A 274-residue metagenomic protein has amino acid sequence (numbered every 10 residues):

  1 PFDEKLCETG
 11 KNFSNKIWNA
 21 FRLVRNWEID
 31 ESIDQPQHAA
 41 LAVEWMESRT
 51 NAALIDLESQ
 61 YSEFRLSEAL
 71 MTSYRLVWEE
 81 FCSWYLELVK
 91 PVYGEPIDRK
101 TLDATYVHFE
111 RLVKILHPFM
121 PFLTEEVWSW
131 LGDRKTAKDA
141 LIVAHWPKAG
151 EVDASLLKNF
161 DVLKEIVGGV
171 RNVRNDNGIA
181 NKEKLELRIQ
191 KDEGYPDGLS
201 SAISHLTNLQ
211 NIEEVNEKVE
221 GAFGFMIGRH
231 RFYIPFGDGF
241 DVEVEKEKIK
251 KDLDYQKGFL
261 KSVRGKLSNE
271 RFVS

Functional and structural regions predicted by a protein language model:
K5-S274: Feature 926 captures the class I aminoacyl-tRNA synthetase adenylation module centered on the KMSKS loop
